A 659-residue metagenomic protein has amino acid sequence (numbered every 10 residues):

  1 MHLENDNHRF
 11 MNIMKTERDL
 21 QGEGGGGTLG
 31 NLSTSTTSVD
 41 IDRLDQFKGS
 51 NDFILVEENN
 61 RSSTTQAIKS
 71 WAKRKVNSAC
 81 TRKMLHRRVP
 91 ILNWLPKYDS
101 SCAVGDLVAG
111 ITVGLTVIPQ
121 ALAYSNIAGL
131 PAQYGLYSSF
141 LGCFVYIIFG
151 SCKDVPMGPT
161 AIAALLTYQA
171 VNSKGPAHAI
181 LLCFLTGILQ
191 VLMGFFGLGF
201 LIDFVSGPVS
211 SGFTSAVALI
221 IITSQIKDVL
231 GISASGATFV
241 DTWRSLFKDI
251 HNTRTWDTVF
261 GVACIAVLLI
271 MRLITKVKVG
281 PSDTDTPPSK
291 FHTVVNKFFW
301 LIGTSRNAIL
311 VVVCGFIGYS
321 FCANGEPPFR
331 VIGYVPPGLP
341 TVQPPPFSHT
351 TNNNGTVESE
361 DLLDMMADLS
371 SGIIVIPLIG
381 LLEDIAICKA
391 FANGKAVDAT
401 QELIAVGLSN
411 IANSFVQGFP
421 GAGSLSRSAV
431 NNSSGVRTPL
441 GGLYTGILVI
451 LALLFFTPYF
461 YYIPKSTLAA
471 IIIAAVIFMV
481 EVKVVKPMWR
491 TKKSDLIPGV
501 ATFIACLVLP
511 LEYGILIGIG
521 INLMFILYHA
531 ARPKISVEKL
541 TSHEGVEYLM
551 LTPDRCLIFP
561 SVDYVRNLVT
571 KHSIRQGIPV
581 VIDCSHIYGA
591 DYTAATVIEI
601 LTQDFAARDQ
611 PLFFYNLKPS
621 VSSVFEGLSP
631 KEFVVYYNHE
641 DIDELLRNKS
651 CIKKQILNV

Functional and structural regions predicted by a protein language model:
M1-L85, V89, P533-V659: Cytosolic C-terminal regulatory domains/tails of membrane transporters and channels
H2-K534: Transmembrane helical cores of multi-pass ion-transport proteins
